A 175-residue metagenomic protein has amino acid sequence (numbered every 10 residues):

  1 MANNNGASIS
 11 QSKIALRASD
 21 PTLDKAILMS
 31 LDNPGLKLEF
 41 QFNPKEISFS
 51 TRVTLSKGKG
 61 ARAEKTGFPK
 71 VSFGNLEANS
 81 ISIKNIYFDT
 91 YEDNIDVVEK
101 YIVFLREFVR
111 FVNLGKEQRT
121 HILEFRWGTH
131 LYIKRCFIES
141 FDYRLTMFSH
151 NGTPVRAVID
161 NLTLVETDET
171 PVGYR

Functional and structural regions predicted by a protein language model:
A2-R175: Acidic, Ser/Thr- and Gly-enriched intrinsically disordered low-complexity segments
